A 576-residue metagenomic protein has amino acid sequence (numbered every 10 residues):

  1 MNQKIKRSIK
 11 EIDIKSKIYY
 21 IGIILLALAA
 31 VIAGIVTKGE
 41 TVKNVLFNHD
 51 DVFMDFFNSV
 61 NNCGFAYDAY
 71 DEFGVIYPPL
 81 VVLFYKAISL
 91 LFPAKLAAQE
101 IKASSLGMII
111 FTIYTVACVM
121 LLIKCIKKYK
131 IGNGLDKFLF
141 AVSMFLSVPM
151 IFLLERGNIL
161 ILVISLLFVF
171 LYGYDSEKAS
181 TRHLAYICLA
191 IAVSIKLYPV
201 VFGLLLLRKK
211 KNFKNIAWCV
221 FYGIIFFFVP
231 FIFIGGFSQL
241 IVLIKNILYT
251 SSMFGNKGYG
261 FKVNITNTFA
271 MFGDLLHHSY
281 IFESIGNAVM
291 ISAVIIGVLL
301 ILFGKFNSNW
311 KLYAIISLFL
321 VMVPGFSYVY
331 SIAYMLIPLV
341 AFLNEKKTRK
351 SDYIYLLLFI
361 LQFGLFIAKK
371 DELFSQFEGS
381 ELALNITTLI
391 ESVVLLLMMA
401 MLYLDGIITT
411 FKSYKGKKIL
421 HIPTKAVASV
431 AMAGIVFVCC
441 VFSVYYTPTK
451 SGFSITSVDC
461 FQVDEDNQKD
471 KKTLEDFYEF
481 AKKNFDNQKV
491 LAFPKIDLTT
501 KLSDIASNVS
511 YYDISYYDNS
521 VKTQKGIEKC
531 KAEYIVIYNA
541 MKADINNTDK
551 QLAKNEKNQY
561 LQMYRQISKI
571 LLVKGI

Functional and structural regions predicted by a protein language model:
N2-E177, R182-H183, K209-V329, L336: Primarily membrane-embedded glycan-assembly and transfer machineries that use lipid-linked glycans
A33-G39, F437-F453: Membrane-interface motif at the C-terminal end of an N-terminal transmembrane signal
P78, A341-Y445: Aromatic-enriched
T112-L121, L162, I191, I195 (+2 more regions): Membrane-embedded transmembrane-helix bundle of lipid-linked glycan/lipid transferases
I159-F168, L197-V200, S331-V340, E391-L396: Hydrophobic core segments of transmembrane alpha-helices in multi-pass, intramembrane catalytic enzymes
I187-L207, V323-Y334: Transmembrane helices and adjacent periplasmic/lumenal helix-loop junctions of polyprenol-phosphate-dependent
P448-E475, E479-N487, L491-A532, K542-Q559 (+1 more regions): Extracytoplasmic
